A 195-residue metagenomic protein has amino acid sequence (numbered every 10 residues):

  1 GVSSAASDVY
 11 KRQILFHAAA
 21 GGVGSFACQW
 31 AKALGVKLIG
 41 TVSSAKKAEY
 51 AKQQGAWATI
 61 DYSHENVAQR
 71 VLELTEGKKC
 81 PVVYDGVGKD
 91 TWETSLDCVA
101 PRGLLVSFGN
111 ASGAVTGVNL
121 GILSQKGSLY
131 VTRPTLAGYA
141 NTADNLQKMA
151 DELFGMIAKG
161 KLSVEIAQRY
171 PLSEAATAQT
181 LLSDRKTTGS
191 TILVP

Functional and structural regions predicted by a protein language model:
G1-A6, Y10: Single conserved hydrophobic/aromatic residue that forms the stacking wall/gate of nucleotide- or nucleobase-binding
L15, V83-Y84, V106: N-terminal Rossmann-like NAD(P) cofactor-binding module of classical short-chain dehydrogenase/reductase
A18-A19, V87: NAD(P)H cofactor-binding loop motif with strongest signal on the N-terminal glycine-rich segment
G21-S25: Glycine-rich NAD(P) Rossmann-fold beta1-alpha1 loop
K32-T91, T142-D144: Adenosine-nucleotide cofactor-binding segment
L34, V42, D90-K161, P195: Glycine-rich phosphate-binding loop and adjacent beta-alpha segment of Rossmann(oid) nucleotide-cofactor-binding
E76, A100, K186-T187: Short conserved AdoMet
A143-P195: C-terminal hydrophobic helical "lid"/dimerization subdomain of Rossmann-like NAD(P)H-dependent oxidoreductases
